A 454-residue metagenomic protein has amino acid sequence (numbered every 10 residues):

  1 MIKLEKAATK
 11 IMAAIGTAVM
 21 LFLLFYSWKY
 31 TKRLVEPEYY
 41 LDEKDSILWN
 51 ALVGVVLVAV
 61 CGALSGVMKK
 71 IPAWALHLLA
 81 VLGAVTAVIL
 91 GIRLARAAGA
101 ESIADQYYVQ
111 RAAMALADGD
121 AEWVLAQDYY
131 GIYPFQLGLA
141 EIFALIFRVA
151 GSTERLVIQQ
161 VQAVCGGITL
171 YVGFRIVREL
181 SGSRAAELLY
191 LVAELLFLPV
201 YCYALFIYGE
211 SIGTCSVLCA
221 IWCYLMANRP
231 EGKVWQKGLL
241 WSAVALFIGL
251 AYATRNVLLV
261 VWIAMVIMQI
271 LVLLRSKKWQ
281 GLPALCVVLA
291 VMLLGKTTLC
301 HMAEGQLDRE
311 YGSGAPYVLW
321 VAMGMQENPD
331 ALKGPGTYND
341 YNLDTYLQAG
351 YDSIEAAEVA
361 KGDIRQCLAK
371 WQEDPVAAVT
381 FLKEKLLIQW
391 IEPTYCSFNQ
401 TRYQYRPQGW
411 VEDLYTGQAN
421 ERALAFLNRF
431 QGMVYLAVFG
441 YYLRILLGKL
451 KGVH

Functional and structural regions predicted by a protein language model:
M1-I92, P283-L289: Start-transfer (signal-anchor) and selected internal transmembrane alpha helices of multi-pass inner/ER membrane
E38-G54, L156-V157, E384-V453: Membrane-interface anchor segments at the N-terminal boundary of transmembrane helices in multi-pass membrane enzymes
A97-M114, D118-I146, S152-T153, E358-A360: Extracytoplasmic catalytic/substrate-binding loops of multi-pass membrane glycan-assembly enzymes
Y133, L137, E141, V149-I168 (+1 more regions): Loop-to-helix entry region of an early transmembrane alpha helix in multi-pass inner-membrane enzymes
Q160-S181, C219, A437-R444: Transmembrane-helix motifs of polytopic, lipid-linked glycan transferases
G173-L196, C215, K451-V453: Transmembrane-helix signature of polytopic, membrane-embedded enzymes that assemble or transfer cell-envelope glycans
C202-G213: Short acidic/glycine- and proline-prone juxtamembrane loop motifs at membrane-interface regions of multi-pass membrane
A303-Y405: Membrane-proximal stem/loop segments at transmembrane-domain junctions that anchor or position
